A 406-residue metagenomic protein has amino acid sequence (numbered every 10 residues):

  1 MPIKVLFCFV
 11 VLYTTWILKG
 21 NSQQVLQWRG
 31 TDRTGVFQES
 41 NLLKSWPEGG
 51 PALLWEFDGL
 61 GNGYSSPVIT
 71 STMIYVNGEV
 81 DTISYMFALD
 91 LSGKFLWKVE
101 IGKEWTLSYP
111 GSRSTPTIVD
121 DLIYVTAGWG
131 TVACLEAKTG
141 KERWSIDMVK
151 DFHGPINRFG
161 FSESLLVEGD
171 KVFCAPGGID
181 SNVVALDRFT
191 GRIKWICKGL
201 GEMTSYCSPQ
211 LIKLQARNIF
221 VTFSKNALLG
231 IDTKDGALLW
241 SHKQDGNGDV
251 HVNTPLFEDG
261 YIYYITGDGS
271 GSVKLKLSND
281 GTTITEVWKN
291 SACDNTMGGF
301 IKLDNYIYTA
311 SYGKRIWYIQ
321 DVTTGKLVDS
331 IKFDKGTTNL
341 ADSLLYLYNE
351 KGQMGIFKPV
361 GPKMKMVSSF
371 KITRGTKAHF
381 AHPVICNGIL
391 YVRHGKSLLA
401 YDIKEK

Functional and structural regions predicted by a protein language model:
M1-Q24: Bacterial Sec-dependent N-terminal signal peptides
Q23-A52, E142: Blade/loop signatures of beta-propeller domains
G30-R33, E79-D81, G128, G177-G178 (+5 more regions): Short loop/turn segments immediately following the C-termini of beta-strands
L54-V68, I83, K98-T117, S145-V167 (+7 more regions): Extracytoplasmic beta-rich repeat domains
D90-K94, E136-T139, D187-T190, D232-G236 (+4 more regions): Short loop/turn segments that connect beta-strands within beta-propeller blades
S270, A292-P359: Loop/turn-rich, solvent-exposed surfaces of beta-rich toroidal or solenoidal domains
S270, T376-K406: Blade-level signature of beta-propeller repeat domains, shared across WD40, Kelch, NHL, RCC1 and BNR/Asp-box propellers
